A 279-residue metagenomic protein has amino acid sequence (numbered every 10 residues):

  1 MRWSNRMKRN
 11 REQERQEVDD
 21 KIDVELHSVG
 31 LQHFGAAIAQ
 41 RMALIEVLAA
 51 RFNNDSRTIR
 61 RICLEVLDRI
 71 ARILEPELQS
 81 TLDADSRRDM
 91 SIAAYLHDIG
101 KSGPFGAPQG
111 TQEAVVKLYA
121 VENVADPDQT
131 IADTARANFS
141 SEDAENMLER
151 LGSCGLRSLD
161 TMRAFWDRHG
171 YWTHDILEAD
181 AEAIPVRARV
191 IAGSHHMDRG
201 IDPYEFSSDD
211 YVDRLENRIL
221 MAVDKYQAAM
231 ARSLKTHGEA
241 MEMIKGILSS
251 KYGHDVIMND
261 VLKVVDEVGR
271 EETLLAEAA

Functional and structural regions predicted by a protein language model:
R2-A164, E182: Acidic/His-rich, divalent-metal-binding segments that scaffold phosphate/diphosphate chemistry
S56, R60-A71, G170-H174, R189 (+2 more regions): Short amphipathic alpha-helical segments
Q79-A94, A135-M221, K235-G238, K245-A279: Histidine/acidic-rich helix-loop-helix segments that form or flank divalent-metal centers in metalloenzyme catalytic
E113-A120, T236-G246: Compositionally biased, low-complexity linear motifs
